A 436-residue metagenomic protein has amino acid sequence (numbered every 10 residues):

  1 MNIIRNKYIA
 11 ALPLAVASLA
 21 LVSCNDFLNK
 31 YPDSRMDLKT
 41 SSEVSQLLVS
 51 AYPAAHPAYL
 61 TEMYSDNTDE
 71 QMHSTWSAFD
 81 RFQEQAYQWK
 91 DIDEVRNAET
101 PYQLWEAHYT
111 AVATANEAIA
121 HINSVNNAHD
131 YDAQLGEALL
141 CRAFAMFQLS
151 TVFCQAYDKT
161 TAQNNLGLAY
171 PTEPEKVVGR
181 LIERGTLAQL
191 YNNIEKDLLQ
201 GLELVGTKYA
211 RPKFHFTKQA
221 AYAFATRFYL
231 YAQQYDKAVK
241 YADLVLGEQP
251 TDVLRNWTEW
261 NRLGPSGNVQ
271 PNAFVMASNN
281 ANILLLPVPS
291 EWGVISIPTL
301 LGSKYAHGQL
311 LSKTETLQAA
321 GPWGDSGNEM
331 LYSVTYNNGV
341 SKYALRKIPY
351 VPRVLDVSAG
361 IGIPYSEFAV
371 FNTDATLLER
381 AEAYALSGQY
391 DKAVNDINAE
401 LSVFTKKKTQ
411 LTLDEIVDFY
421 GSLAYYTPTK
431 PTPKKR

Functional and structural regions predicted by a protein language model:
M1-C24: Sec-dependent bacterial lipoprotein signal peptides
N2, C24-Q71, Q309: Membrane-proximal, proline-rich intrinsically disordered regions
N25, Q219-V253: Aromatic-residue-lined binding/catalytic grooves and analogous aromatic/hydrophobic interfacial grooves in multimeric
F82-C154, G185-A188, Q200-G206, I361-F368 (+1 more regions): Conserved, well-structured interaction surfaces
V239-D374, N398, F404-R436: Hydrophobic-face positions in mid-chain alpha helices that act as interaction patches
